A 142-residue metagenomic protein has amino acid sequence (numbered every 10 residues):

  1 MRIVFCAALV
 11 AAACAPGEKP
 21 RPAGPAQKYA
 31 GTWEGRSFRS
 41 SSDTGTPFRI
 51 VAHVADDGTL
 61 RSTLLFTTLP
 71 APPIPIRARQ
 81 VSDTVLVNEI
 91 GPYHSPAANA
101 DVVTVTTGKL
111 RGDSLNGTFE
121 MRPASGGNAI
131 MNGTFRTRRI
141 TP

Functional and structural regions predicted by a protein language model:
M1-A7: Sec-dependent signal peptide recognition, specifically the positively charged N-region followed immediately by
A7-A8, V85: N-terminal regions of proteins, emphasizing targeting and processing segments when present
A11-A13: C-terminal motif of bacterial Sec signal peptides marking the signal peptidase cleavage site
A15-E18: Bacterial signal peptide processing site
P20-P22: Outer-membrane beta-barrel biogenesis signature
P25-L110, T118-F119, A124-P142: Central antiparallel beta-sheet cores of small beta-barrel/beta-sandwich binding domains
